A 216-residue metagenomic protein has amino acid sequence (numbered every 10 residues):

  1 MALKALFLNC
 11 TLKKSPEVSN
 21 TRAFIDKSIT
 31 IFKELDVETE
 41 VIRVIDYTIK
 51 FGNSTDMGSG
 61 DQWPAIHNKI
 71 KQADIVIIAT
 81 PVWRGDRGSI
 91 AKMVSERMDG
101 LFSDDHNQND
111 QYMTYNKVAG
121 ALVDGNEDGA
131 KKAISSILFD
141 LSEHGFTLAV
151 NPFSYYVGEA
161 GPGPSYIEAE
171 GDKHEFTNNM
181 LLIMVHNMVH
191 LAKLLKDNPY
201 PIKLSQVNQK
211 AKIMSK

Functional and structural regions predicted by a protein language model:
M1, M57, A149-V150, A160: Generic detection of intrinsically disordered/low-complexity segments and helix-coil linkers/edges
M1-Q108, G171, E175-K216: N-terminal beta1-alpha1-beta2 submodule of the flavodoxin-like/Rossmannoid cofactor-binding fold
S19, N107-G158, F176-N179: Short, glycine-/small-residue-rich phosphate/pyrophosphate-handling segment
E40-F51, N151-G163: Short connector loops at secondary-structure junctions
Y47, Y112-Y115, Y155-Y156, Y166 (+1 more regions): Sequence-level detector for tyrosine residue identity
G163-E170: Short, surface-exposed amphipathic charged segments that create phosphate/polyanion-binding patches used for binding
